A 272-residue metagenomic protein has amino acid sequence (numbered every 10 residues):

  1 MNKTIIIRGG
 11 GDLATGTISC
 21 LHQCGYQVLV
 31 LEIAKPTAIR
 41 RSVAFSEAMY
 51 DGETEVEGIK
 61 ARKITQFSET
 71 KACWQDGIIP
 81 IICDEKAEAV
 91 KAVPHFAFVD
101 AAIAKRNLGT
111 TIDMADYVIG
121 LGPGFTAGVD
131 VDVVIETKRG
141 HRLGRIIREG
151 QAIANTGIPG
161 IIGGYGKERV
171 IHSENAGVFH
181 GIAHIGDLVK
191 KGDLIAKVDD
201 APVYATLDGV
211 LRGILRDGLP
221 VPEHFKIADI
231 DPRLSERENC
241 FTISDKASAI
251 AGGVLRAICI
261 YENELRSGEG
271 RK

Functional and structural regions predicted by a protein language model:
M1-K272: Well-ordered secondary-structure scaffolds
